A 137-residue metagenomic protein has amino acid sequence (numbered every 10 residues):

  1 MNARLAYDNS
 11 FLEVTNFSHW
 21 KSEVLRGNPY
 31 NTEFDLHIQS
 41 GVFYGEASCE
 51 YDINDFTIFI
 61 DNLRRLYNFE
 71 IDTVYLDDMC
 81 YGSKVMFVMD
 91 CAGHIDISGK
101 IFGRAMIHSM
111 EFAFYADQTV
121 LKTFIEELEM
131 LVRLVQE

Functional and structural regions predicted by a protein language model:
M1-S40, G45, C49-Y51, L131-E137: Charged, alpha-helix-forming regions
E13-K21, I53-D55, M79-F87: Short, mixed-charge, low-aromatic patches
F17, S48-E50, D61, K100 (+1 more regions): Surface loops and adjacent helix of pleckstrin homology
R26-F34, Y75, K84-H108: Intrinsic, low-complexity N-terminal interaction/targeting segments
I38-V42, I53, I101-A105, A116-Q118: Beta-strand elements of well-folded, non-transmembrane domains
F56-F59, L63, F124-L128: Short, structured motif recognition centered on aromatic/hydrophobic residues
N68-G82, L134-E137: Short glycine-rich, low-complexity/disordered patches
R104-E137: Mixed-charge, glycine-accented linear interaction segment located at domain edges/termini
